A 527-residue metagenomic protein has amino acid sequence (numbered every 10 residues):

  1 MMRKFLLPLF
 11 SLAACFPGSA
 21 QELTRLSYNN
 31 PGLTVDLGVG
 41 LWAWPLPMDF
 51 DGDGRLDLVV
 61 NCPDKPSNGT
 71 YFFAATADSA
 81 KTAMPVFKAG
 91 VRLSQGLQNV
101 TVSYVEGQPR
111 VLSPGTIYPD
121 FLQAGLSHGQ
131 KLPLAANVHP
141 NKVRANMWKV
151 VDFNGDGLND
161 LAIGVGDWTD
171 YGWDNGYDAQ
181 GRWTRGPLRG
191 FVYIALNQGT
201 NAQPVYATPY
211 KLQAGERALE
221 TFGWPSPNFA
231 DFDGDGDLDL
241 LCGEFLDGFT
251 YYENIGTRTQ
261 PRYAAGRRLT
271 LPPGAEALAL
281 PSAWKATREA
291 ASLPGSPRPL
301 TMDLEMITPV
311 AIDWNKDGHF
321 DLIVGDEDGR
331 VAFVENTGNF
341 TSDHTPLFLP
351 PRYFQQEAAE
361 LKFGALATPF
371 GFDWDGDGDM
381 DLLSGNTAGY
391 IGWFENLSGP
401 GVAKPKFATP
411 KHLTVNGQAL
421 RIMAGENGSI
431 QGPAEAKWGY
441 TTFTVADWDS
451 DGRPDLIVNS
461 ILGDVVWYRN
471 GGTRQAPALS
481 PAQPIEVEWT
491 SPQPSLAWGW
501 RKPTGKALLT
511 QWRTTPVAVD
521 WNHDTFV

Functional and structural regions predicted by a protein language model:
M1-E22: Bacterial Sec-dependent N-terminal signal peptides
A20-V527: Beta-propeller-forming repeat regions
